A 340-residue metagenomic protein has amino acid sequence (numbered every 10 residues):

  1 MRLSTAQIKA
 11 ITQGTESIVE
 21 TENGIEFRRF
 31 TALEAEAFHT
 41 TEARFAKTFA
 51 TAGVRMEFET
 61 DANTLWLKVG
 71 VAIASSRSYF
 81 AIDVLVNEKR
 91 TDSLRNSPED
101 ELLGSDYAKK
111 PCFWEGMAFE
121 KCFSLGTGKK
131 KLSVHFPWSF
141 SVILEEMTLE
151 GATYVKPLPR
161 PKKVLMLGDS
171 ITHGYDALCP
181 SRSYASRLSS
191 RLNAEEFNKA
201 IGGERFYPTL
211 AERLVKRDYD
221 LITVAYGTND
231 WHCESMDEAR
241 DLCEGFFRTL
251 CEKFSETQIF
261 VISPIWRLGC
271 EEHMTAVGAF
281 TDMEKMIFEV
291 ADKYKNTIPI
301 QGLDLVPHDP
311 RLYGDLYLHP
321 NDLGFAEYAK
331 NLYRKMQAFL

Functional and structural regions predicted by a protein language model:
M1-V164, Q337-L340: N-terminal secretory targeting modules
F49, A62, T209-L340: Alpha-helical cap/lid subdomain in secreted, periplasmic, or secretory-pathway luminal O-acyl-processing enzymes
L67, L167-G168, I262: Short hydrophobic segments within beta-strands
V71-I73, S170, T228, I265: Residue-level signal for short, function-critical loop segments
T91, H173, R205, L268 (+1 more regions): Flexible, glycine-rich phosphate/dinucleotide-binding loops and adjacent beta-alpha linkers at cofactor/substrate
N96, A200-I201, D304: Proline- and acidic/polar-enriched loop/turn elements at helix boundaries
S105-F113, R160-Y175, F206-P208, F246-E256: Short N-terminal secondary-structure initiator segments
L125, L132-D218: Serine-esterase "nucleophile elbow" of acetyl-processing enzymes
